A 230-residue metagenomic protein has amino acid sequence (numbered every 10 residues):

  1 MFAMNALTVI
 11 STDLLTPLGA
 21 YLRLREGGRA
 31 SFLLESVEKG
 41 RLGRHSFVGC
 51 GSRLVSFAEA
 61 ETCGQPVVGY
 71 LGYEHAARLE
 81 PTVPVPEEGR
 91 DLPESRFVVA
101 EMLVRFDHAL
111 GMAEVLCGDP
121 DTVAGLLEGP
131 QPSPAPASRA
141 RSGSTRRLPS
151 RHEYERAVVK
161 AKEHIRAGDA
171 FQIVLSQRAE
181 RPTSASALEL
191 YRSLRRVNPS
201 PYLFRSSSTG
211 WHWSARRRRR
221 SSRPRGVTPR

Functional and structural regions predicted by a protein language model:
M1-R230: Extended alpha-helical targeting/anchoring segments, especially N-terminal organellar/secretory targeting helices
